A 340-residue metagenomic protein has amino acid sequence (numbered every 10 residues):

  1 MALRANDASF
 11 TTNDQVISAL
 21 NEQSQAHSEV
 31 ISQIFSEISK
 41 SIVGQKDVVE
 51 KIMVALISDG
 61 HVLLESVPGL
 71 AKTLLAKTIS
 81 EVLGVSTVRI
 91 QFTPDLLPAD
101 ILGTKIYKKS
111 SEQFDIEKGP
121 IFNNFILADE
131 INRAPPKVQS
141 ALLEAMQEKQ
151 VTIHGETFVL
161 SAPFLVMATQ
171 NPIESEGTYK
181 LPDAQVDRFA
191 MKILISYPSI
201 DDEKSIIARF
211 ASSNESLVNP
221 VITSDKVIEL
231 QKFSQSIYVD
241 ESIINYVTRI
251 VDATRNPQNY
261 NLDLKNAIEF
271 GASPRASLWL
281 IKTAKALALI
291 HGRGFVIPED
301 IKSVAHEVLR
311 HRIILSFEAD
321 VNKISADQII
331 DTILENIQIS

Functional and structural regions predicted by a protein language model:
A2-L20, S24, Q258-S340: C-terminal engagement/docking regions of AAA+ P-loop ATPases
L20-S28, S41-I42, K192-L264, I290-G294 (+3 more regions): Conserved C-terminal "switch" segment of AAA+ ATPases
Q23-L70: Pre-Walker A (pre-P-loop) alpha-helix and adjacent loop at the N terminus of AAA/AAA+ ATPase modules, a conserved
E50-V54, Y107-L127, E156: Conserved alpha-helical scaffold flanking the Walker A/P-loop in AAA+ ATPase domains
L56-T93: Walker A/P-loop
S66, D129-E130, A141: Walker B catalytic acidic pair
R89-I121, S140, G177-V186: Conserved AAA+ P-loop NTPase core
K108-Q113, E130, A134, V138 (+2 more regions): Canonical AAA+ ATPase core
